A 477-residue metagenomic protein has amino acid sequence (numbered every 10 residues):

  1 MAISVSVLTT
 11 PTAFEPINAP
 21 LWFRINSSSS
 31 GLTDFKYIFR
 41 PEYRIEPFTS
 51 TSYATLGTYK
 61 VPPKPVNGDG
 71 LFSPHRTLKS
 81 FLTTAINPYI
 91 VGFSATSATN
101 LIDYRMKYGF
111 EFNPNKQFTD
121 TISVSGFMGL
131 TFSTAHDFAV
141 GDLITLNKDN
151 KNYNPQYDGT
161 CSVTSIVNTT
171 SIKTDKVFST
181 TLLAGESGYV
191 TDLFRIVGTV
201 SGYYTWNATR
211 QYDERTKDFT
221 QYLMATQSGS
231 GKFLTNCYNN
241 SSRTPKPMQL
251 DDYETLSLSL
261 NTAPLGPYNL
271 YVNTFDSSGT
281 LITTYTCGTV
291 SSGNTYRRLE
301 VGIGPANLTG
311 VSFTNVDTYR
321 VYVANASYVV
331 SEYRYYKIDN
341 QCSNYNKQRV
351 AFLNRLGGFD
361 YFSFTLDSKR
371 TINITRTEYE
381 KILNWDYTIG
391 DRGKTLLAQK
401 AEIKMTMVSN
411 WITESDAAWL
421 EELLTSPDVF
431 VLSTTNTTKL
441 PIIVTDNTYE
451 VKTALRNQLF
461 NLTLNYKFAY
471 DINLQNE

Functional and structural regions predicted by a protein language model:
M1-Q117, T191-N340: Preference for solvent-exposed, low-hydrophobicity sequence contexts
A2-I3, T10-T12, T99, S259-T262 (+3 more regions): Extracellular/virion structural assembly segments
L8, N26, T131-S133, N147-D149 (+11 more regions): A structural detector for beta-sheet-dominated domains
N18, K148-G159, G185-Y189, D251 (+4 more regions): Glycine-centered flexibility motif
W22, G129, L143, K173 (+5 more regions): Beta-strand secondary-structure signal
F112-P114, A135-F138, N150-N152, F178-T180 (+5 more regions): Residues that cap or initiate secondary-structure elements
Q117-D142, N147-F194: Small/polar beta-strand repeat architecture
N150, F178, K232-T244, S368 (+2 more regions): A broadly conserved detector of short glycine/acidic/proline-rich loop/turn motifs that flank catalytic sites and bind
